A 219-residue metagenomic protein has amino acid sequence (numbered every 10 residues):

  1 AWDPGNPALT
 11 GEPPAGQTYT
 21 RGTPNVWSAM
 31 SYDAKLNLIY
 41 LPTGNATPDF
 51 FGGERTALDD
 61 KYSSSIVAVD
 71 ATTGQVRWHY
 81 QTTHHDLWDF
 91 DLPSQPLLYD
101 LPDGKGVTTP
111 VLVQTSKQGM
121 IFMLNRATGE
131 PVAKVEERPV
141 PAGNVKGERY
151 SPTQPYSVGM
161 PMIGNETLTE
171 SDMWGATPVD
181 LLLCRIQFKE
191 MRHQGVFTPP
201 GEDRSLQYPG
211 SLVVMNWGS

Functional and structural regions predicted by a protein language model:
A1-S219: Beta-sheet-rich non-transmembrane sensory/scaffold domains
